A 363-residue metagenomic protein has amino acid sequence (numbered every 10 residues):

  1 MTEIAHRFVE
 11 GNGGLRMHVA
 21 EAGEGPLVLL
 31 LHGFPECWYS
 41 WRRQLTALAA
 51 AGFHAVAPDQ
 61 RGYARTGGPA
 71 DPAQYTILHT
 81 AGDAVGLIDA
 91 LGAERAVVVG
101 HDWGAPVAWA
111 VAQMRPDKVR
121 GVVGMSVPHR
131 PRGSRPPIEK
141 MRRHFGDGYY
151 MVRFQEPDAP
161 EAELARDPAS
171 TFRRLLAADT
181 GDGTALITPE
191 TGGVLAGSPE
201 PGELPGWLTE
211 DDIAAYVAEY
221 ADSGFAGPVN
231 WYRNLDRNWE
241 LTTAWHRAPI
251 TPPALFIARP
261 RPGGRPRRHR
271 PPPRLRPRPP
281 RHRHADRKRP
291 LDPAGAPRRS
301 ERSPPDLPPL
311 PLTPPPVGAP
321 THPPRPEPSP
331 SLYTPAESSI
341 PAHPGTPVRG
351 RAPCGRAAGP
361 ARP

Functional and structural regions predicted by a protein language model:
T2-I4, L15-M17, Y63-V99, W103-R281 (+1 more regions): Flexible "cap/lid" subdomain of the alpha/beta-hydrolase fold that forms the substrate-access gate
R7-N12: Short acidic-hydrophobic surface loop/beta-edge motif
H18-G67, P272: Conserved HGGG/HGGXW glycine-rich cap/lid loop of the alpha/beta-hydrolase fold
G23, L91-E94, P311: Glycine-rich phosphate-binding loop signature in dinucleotide/nucleotide-binding domains
L30, V56, V99, V123 (+1 more regions): Conserved Rossmann-like nucleotide-binding pocket used by diverse enzymes that bind dinucleotide cofactors
G33, T76, G295-A296: Active-site helix-initiating loop/hinge in glycosyltransferases
P279-T313: Catalytic active-site module of serine/aspartate enzymes centered on a nucleophile-bearing elbow/loop
T313-P328, T334-P363: Compositionally biased, low-complexity flexible segments
